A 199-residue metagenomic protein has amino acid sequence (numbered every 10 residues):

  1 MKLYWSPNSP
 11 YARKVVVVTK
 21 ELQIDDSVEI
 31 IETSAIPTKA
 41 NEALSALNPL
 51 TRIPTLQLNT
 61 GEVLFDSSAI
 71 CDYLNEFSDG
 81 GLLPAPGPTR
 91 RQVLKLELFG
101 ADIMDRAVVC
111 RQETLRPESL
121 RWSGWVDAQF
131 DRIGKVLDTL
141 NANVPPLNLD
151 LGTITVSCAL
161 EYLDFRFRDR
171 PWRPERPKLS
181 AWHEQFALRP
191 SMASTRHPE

Functional and structural regions predicted by a protein language model:
M1-N8, R13-S123: GST-like domain detector, emphasizing the conserved glutathione-binding G-site in the N-terminal thioredoxin-like
V28, L74, L163-D164, R196: Activation segment
N59, S157, P198: Conserved residues at the C-terminal ends of beta-strands
C71, N75, L94-E97, L137 (+2 more regions): Non-transmembrane alpha-helical segments in soluble domains of secreted/periplasmic/extracellular proteins
D79, D105, P145, S191-M192: Generic structural signal for secondary-structure transition and capping sites
G81-A85, A193-P198: Short, hydrophobic secondary-structure boundary micro-motifs
G100-E184: GST-like fold's C-terminal all-alpha helical module
